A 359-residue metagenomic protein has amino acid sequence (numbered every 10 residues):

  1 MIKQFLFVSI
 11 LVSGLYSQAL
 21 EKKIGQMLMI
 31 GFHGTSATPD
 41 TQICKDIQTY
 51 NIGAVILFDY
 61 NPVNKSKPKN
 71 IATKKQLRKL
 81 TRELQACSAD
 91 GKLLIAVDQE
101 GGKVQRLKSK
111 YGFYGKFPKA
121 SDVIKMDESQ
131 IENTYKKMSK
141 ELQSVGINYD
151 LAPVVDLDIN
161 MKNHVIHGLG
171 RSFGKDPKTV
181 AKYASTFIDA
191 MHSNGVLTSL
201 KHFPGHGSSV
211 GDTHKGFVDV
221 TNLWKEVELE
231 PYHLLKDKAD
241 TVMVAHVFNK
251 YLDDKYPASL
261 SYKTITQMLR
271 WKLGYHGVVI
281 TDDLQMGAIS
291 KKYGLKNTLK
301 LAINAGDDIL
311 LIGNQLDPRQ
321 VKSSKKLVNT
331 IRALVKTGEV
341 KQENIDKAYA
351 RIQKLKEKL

Functional and structural regions predicted by a protein language model:
Q4-S13: Sec-dependent N-terminal signal peptides
Q18-S109, L310-I312: N-terminal hydrophobic targeting/anchoring segments and the immediately downstream early-domain regions of hydrolases
G31, T38-Q42, V55, K69-C87 (+2 more regions): Second-shell residues forming the walls of enzyme active-site clefts
A72-R78, I124-K137, K178-A181, W224-K225: Glycine-rich anion/phosphate-binding loops
S109, K136-N222: Surface-exposed loop and adjacent secondary-structure segments within mature catalytic domains
G112-K125, F173-G174: A charged helix-plus-loop insertion that forms the helical arch/lid used to bind and gate nucleic-acid substrates
M126-I147, E228, K300-N304: Alpha-helical scaffold segments that flank or form the walls of functional sites
V335-L359: Mid-to-C-terminal alpha-helical segments outside catalytic/metal-binding sites
